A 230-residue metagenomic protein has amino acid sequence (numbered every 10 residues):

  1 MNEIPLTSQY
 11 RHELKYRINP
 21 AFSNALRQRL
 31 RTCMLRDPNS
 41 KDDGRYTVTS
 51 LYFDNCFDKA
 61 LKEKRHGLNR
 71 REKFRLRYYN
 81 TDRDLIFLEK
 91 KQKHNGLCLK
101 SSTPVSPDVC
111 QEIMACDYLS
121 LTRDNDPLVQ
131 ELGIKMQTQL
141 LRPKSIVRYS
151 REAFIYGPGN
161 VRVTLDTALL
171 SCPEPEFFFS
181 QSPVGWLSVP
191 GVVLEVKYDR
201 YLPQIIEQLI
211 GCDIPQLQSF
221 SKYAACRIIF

Functional and structural regions predicted by a protein language model:
M1-F230: Phosphate-end processing signature that detects enzymes handling 5′-triphosphorylated RNA and polyphosphate
